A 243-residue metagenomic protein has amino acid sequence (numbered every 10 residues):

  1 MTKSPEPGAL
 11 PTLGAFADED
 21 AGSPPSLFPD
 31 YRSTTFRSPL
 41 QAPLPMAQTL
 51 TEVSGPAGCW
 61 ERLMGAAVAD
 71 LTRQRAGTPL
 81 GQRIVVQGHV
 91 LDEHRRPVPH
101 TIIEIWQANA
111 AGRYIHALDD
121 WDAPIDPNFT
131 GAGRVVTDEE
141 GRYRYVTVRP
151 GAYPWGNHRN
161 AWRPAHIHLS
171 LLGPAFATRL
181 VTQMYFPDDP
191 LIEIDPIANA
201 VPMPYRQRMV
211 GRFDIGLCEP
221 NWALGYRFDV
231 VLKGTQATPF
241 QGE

Functional and structural regions predicted by a protein language model:
T2-E243: Beta-strand-dominated extracellular/periplasmic modules and repeats in secreted or surface-exposed proteins
